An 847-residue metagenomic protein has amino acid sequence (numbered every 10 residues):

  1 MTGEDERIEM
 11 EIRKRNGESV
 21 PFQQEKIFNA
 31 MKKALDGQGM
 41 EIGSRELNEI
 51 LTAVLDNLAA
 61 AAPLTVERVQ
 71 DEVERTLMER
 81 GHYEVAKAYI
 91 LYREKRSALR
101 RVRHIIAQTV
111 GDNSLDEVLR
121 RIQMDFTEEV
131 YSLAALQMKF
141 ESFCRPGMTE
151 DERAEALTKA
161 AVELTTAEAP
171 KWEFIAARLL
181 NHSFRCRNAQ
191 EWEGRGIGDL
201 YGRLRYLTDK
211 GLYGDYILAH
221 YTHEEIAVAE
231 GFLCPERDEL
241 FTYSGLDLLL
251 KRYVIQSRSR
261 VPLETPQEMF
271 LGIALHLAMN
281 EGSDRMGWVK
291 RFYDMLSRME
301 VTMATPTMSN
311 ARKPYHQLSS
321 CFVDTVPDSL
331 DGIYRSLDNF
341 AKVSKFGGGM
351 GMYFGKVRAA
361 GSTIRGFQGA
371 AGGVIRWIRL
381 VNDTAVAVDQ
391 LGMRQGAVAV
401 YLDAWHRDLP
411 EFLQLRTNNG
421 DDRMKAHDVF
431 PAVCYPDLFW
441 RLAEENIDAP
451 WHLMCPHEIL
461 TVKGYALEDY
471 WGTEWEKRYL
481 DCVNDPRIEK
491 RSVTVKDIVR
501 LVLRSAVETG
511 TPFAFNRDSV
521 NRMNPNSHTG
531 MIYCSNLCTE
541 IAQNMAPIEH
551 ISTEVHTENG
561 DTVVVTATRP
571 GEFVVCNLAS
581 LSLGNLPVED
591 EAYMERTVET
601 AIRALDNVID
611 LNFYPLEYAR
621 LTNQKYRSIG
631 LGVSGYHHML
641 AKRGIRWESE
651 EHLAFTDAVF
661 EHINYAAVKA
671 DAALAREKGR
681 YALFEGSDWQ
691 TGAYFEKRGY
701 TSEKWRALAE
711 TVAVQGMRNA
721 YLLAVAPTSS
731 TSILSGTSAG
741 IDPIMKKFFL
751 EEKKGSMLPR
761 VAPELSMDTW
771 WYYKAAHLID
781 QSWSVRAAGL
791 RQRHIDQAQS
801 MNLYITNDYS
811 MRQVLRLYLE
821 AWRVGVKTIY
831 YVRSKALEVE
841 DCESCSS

Functional and structural regions predicted by a protein language model:
T2-I8, E18, S44-L271, G287-Y293: Core nucleic-acid recognition elements
Q23-E41, L115-V130, L271-A278, A739-I744: Short, surface-exposed, low-complexity cationic segments
A88-R93, V102, W172-L204, Y435 (+7 more regions): Terminal amphipathic helices with adjacent charged low-complexity linkers/tails
T222-E230, C234, D238-D247, T539-Q543 (+5 more regions): Catalytic alpha/beta core of large soluble enzyme barrels
I255, V261, F270-R285, V289 (+10 more regions): Function-dense linear segments that define catalytic or interfacial modules in macromolecule-processing proteins
V261-D331, R478-S505, T509-A514, V659-E710: Gly/Pro-rich turn-and-neighbor structural signature
M295, L337, T597-R620, S628 (+2 more regions): Internal maturation/activation junctions in enzymes
Q414, H427-V502, A506-T509: Polar, glycine-rich mid-to-C-terminal structural blocks that act as macromolecule-binding/assembly scaffolds
